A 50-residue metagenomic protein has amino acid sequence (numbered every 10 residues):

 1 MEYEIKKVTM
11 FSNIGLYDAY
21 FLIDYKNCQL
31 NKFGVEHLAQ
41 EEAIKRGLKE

Functional and structural regions predicted by a protein language model:
M1-F21, N31, Q40-E41: Short N-terminal "domain-start" leader segments that mark the transition from disordered tails or signal peptides into
D24-E50: A short, charged, amphipathic alpha-helix used as a generic interaction element across diverse proteins
